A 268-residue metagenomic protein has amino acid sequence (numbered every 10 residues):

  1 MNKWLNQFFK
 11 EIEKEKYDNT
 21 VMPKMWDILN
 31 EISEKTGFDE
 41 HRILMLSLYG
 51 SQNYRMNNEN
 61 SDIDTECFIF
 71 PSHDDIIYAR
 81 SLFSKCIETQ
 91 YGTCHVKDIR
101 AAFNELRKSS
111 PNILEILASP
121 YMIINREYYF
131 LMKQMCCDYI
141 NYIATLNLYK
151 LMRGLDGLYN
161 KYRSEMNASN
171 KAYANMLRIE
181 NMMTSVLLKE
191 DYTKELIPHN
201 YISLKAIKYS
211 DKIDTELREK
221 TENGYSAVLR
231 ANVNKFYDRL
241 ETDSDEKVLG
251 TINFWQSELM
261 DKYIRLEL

Functional and structural regions predicted by a protein language model:
M1-S47: Helical scaffold of the NTase/Pol beta-like nucleotidyltransferase catalytic core
Y17-M22, H95, E165-A172: Aromatic-acidic/polar surface patches that form glycan- and anion
T20, K24, E34-G37, R42-L44 (+4 more regions): Ligand-binding pocket scaffold of soluble enzyme catalytic domains
N30-R80: Active-site nucleotide-donor binding segment shared across nucleotidyl transfer reactions
M45-L48, E115-I116, S185-L188: A structural signal for short, well-ordered beta-strand segments and their strand-loop junctions that often border
I69, L106, E180-L187, Y263 (+1 more regions): Generic structural signal for hydrophobic core residues of well-folded globular domains
I76-L158: A basic- and aromatic-enriched beta-loop-alpha substructure that forms the phosphate/nucleotide- and DNA/RNA-contacting
I124-D261: Conserved nucleotidyltransferase catalytic core and NTase-mimicking acidic/glycine-rich helix/loop elements in nucleic
